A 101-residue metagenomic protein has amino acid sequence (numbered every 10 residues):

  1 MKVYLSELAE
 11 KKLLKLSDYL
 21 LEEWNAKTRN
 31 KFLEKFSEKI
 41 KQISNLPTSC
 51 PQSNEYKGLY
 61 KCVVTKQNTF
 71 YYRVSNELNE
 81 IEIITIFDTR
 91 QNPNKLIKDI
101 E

Functional and structural regions predicted by a protein language model:
K2-Y56: Basic, Lys/Arg-enriched alpha-helical interface segments
L20, L59, E80-I83: A generic structural signal for ordered secondary structure
S37-E38, L46-L78: Basic/aromatic recognition patch in beta-strand/loop cores that engages polyanionic ligands
R73-E101: Enriched for short, Lys/Arg-rich terminal
